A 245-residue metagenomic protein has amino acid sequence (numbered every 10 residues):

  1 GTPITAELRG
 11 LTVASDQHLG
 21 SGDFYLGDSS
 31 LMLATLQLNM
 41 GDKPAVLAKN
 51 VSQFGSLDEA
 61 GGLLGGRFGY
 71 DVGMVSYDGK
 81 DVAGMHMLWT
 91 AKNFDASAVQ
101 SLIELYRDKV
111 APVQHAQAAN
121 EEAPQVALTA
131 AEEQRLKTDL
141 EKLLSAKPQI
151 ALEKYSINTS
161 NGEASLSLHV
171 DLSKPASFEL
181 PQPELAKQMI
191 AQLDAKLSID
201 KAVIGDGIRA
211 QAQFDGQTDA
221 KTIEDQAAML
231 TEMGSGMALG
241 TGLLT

Functional and structural regions predicted by a protein language model:
G1-T245: Glycine-rich, small/hydroxylated-residue low-complexity segments
